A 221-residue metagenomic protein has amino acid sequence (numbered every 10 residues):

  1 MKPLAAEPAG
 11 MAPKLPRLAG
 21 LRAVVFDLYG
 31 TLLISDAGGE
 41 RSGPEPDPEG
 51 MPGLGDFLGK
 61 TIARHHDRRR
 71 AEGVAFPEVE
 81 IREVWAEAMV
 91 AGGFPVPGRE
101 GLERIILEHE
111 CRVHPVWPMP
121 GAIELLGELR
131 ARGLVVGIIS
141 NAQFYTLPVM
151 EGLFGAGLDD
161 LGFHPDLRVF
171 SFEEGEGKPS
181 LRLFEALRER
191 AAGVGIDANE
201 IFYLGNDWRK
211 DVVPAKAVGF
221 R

Functional and structural regions predicted by a protein language model:
P8-K60: Active-site neighborhood of HAD-like aspartate-dependent phosphohydrolases
L32-D36, E40-S42, Y145-P148, G177 (+1 more regions): Short catalytic/ligand-binding loop motif for oxyanion handling, primarily in non-cytosolic enzymes, centered on
D36-D47, R70-P77, L147-G155: Short, flexible/disordered intra-domain loops and linkers
P46-L107: A metal-dependent, Asp-based hydrolase signature
G101-W117, A122-G155, R168-V169: Substrate-recognition element of Asp-dependent hydrolases with the DxDx(T/V) motif
W117, I139, Q143-F202: Substrate-recognition "cap/lid" segment bordering the active-site pocket of phosphatases
V135, E200, R221: Residues at the starts of beta-strands that form the adenosine-phosphate
L183, N206-R221: Acidic, divalent-metal-coordinating active-site segment for phosphoryl/phosphodiester hydrolysis, typified by short
